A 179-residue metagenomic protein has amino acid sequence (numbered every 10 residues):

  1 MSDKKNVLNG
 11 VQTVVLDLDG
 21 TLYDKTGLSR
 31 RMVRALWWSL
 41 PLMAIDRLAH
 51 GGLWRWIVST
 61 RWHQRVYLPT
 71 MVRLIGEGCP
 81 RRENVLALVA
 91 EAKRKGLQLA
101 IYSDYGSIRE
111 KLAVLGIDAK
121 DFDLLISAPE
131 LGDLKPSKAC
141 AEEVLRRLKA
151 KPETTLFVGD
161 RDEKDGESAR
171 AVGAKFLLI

Functional and structural regions predicted by a protein language model:
S2-I57: Active-site neighborhood of HAD-like aspartate-dependent phosphohydrolases
V7-N9, K95-L97, L148-T154: Glycine-rich phosphate-binding loop signature in dinucleotide/nucleotide-binding domains
G10, V72-I101, K138: Short, acidic loop-to-helix structural element flanking the phosphoryl-transfer center in phosphate-processing enzymes
L22, L86-A87, S137-A141, R161-S168: Short glycine/proline-centered loop/turn elements that form peptide/ligand docking sites
G51-A87: Metal-dependent phosphoesterase signature
Y102-L156, K164: Substrate-recognition "cap/lid" segment bordering the active-site pocket of phosphatases
T154-I179: Acidic, Mg2+-coordinating phosphoryl-transfer loop and its flanking beta/alpha structural elements, shared across
